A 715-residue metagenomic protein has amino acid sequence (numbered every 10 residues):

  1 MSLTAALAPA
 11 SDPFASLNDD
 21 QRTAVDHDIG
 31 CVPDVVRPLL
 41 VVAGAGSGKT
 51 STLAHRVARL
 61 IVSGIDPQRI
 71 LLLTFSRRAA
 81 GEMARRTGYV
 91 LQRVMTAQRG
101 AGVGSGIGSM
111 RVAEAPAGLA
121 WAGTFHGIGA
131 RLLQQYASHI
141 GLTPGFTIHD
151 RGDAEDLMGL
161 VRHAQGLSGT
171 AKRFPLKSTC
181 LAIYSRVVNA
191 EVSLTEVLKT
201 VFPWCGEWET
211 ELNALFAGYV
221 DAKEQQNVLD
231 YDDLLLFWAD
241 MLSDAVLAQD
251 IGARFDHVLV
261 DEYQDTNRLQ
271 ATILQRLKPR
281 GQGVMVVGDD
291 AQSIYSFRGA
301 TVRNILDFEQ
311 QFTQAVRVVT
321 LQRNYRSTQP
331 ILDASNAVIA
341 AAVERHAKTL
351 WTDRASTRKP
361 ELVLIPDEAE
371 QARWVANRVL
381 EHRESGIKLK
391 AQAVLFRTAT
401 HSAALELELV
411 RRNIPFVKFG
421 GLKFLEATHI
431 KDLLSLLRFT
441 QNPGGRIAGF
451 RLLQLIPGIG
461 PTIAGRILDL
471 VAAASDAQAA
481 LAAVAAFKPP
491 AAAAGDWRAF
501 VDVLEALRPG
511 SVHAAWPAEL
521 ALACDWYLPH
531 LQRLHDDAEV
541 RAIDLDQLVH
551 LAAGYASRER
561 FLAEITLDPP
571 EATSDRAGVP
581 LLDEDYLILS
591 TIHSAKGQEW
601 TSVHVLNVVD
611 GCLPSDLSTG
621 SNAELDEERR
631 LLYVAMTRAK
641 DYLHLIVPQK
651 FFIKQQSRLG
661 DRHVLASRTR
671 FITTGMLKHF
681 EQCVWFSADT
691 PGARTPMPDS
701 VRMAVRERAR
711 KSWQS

Functional and structural regions predicted by a protein language model:
M1-A8, G675-S715: Acidic, low-complexity intrinsically disordered tails
M1-P144, I148-H149, Q249, D333-N336 (+1 more regions): P-loop NTPase Walker
M1-V42, S47, S51-H55, R69-L71 (+11 more regions): Accessory N-terminal region flanking or inserted into the helicase ATPase core in nucleic-acid motor proteins
V32-D34, L39-V41, A45-L53, V57 (+6 more regions): Helicase P-loop NTPase motor core
S47, Q264-E344, K348-D353, E539: Conserved helicase motor core of SF1/SF2 NTP-dependent helicases
I65-R69, P116-L119, L157, R280-G283 (+8 more regions): Short glycine-/polar-rich loops that comprise or flank the Walker A/P-loop and associated switch/sensor motifs
D66-R69, V90-R99, M110-L119, Q135-D150 (+11 more regions): Short, polar/flexible loop-turn hinges at active-site or ligand-entry regions and domain interfaces
V201, C205, H257, K388 (+3 more regions): Conserved helicase C-terminal RecA-like lobe
